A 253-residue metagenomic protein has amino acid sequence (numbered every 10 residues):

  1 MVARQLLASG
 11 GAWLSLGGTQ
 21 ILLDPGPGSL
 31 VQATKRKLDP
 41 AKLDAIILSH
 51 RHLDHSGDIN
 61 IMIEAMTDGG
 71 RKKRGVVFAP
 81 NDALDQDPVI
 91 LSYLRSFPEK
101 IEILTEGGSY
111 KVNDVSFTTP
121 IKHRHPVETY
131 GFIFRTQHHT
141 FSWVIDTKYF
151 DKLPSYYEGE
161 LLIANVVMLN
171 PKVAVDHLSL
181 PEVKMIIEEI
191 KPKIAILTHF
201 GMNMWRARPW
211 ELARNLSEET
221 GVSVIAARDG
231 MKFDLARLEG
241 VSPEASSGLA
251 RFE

Functional and structural regions predicted by a protein language model:
M1-R36, T129-I145, L161: Conserved beta-strand hairpin/beta-sheet module of binuclear metal-dependent hydrolase folds, prominently
L22-G26, L43-H50, D54, A79-P80 (+4 more regions): Active-site neighborhood of phospho(di)ester-bond hydrolases with catalytic His/Asp-centered motifs
P27-G28, A83, H123-P126, I145-F150: Short beta->alpha connector loops
G28-F78, E158-L161: Active-site metal-binding motif and surrounding structural segment of the metallo-beta-lactamase
G57-M66, V89-L91, W205-R214: Metal-dependent catalytic neighborhoods of phosphoester/phosphodiester hydrolases
K72-T129, T136-Q137, G230: Metallo-beta-lactamase
D114-V115, T136, G159-N170: Conserved catalytic scaffold of divalent metal-dependent phosphoesterases
K152-L161, L169-E253: Binuclear metal-ion centers of metallo-dependent hydrolases, dominated by the metallo-beta-lactamase
